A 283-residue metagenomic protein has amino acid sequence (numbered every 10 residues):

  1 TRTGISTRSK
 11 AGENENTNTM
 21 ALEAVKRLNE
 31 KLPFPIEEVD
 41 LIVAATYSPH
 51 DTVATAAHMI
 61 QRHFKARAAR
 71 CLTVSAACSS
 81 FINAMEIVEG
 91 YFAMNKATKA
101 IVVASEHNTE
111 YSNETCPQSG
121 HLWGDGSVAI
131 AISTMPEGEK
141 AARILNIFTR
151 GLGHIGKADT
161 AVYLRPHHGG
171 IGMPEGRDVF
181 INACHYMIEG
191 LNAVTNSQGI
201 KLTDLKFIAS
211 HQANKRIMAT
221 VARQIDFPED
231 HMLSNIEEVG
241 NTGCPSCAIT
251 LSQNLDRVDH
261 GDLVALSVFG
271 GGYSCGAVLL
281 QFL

Functional and structural regions predicted by a protein language model:
T1, D51-K65, T98-N108, A161-Y163 (+1 more regions): Acidic-glycine-rich active-site phosphate/pyrophosphate-binding loop
T1-D40, E114, V162-K206, R216-I225: Conserved active-site "lid/cap" helical segment
T1-N14, C116-I181, H185, E189 (+2 more regions): Condensing-enzyme catalytic core mediating Claisen C-C bond formation in acyl metabolism
I5-T7, E38-V43, R62-S75, T109-E114 (+1 more regions): Glycine/charged-rich beta-loop-alpha catalytic/anionic-binding loops adjacent to active sites
N18, L22-V25, S48-P49, R67 (+2 more regions): Claisen-condensing/thiolase-fold acyl-transfer catalytic domains that form or cleave C-C bonds in fatty acid
L28, V39-I42, A84, A131 (+4 more regions): Buried hydrophobic positions in well-ordered alpha/beta secondary-structure cores of metabolic enzymes
A45, S75, A100-E106, I132 (+1 more regions): Short beta-strand segments
Y91-G126: Flexible, glycine-rich active-site loops centered on histidine and acidic residues that chelate a metal or position
